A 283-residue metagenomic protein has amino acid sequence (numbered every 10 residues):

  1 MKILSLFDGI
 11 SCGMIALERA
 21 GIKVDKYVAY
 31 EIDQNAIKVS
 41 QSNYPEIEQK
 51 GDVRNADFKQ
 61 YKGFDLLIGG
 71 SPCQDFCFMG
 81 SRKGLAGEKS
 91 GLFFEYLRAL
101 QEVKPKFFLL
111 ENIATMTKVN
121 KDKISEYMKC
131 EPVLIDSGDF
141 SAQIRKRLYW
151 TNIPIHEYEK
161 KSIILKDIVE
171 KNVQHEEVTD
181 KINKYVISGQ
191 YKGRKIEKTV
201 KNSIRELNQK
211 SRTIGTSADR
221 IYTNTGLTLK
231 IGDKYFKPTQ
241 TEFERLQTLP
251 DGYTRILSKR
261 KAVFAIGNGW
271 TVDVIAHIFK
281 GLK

Functional and structural regions predicted by a protein language model:
M1-I3: Extreme N-terminal starter segment of soluble prokaryotic enzymes
L6-S11: Class I SAM-dependent methyltransferase "Motif I" SAM/SAH-binding loop
G13-D25, N43: A short, Lys/Arg-enriched amphipathic alpha-helix followed by its capping loop at the start of a domain
Y27-Y30: The conserved SAM/SAH-binding core of class I Rossmann-like methyltransferase domains, concentrating on the hydrophobic
D33: Conserved SAM/SAH-binding beta-strand->alpha-helix loop
S40: Conserved SAM-binding loop
E46-D52: Conserved SAM-binding strand-loop segment of SAM-dependent methyltransferases
A56-L66, C73-I221, T225-T228, G232-F236: Class I S-adenosyl-L-methionine
